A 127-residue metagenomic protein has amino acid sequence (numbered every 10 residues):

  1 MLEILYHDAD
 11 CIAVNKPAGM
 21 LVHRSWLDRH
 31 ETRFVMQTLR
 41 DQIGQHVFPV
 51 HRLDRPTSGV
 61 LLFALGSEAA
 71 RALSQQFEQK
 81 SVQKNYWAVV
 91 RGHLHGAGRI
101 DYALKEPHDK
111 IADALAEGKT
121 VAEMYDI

Functional and structural regions predicted by a protein language model:
M1-I127: RNA pseudouridine synthases
